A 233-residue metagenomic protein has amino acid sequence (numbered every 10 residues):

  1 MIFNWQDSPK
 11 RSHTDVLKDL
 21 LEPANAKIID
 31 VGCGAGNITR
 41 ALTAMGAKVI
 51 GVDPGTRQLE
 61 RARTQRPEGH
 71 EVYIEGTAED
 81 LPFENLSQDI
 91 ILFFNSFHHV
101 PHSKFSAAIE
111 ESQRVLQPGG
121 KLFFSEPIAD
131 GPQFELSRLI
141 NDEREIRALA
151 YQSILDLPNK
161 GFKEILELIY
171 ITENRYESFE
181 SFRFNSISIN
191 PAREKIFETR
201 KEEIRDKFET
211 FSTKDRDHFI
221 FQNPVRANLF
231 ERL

Functional and structural regions predicted by a protein language model:
D7-A26: Conserved alpha-helix/loop element of class I SAM-dependent methyltransferases that forms part of the SAM/SAH-binding
I29, G34-D80: Class I SAM-dependent methyltransferase SAM/SAH-binding core
E79-I90: A short acidic, Gly/Pro-enriched loop at the edge of an enzyme's catalytic core that lines a small-molecule cofactor
D89-K104: A short SAM/SAH-binding and catalytic strip from SAM-dependent methyltransferases
S106-P118: A short glycine-rich, Lys/Arg-flanked "PGG" loop and its adjoining helix->strand segment in the class I
F123-A148: Conserved class I S-adenosyl-L-methionine
R147-G161: Short alpha-helix
G161-L233: Conserved Class I S-adenosyl-L-methionine
